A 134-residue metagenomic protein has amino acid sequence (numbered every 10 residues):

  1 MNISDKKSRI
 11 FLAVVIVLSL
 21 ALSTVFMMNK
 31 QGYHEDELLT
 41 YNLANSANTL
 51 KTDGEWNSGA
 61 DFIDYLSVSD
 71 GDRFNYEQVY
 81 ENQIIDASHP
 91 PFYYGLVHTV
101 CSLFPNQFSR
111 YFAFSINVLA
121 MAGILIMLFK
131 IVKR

Functional and structural regions predicted by a protein language model:
M1-D5: Short, Lys/Arg-rich, polar N-terminal cytosolic tail immediately upstream of the first transmembrane signal-anchor
K6-V14, Y111-V118: Alpha-helical transmembrane segments of integral membrane proteins
K7-V68: Transmembrane signal-anchor helices characteristic of membrane glycosylation enzymes that use polyprenol
V17, A21, T99, S115 (+1 more regions): Generic alpha-helical transmembrane segments of integral inner-membrane proteins, especially permease/transport modules
T24, T99, L103, M127 (+1 more regions): Hydrophobic membrane-targeting alpha-helices
L66-F108: Short hydrophobic/aromatic helix or loop-helix immediately within or flanking a transmembrane segment in polytopic
Y111-R134: Transmembrane-helix motifs of polytopic, lipid-linked glycan transferases
